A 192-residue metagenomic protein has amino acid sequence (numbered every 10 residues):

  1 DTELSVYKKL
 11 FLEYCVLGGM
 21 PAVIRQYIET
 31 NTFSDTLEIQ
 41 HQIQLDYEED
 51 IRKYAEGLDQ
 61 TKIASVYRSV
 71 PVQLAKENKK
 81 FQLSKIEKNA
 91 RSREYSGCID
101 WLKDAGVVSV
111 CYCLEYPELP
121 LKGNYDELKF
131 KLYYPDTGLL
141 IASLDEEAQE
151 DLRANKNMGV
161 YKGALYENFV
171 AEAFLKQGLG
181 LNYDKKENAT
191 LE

Functional and structural regions predicted by a protein language model:
D1-G19: Amphipathic alpha-helical segments of the small helical/lid subdomains adjacent to P-loop NTPase cores
M20, I24-E192: Accessory nucleic acid-recognition modules appended to NTPase machines
